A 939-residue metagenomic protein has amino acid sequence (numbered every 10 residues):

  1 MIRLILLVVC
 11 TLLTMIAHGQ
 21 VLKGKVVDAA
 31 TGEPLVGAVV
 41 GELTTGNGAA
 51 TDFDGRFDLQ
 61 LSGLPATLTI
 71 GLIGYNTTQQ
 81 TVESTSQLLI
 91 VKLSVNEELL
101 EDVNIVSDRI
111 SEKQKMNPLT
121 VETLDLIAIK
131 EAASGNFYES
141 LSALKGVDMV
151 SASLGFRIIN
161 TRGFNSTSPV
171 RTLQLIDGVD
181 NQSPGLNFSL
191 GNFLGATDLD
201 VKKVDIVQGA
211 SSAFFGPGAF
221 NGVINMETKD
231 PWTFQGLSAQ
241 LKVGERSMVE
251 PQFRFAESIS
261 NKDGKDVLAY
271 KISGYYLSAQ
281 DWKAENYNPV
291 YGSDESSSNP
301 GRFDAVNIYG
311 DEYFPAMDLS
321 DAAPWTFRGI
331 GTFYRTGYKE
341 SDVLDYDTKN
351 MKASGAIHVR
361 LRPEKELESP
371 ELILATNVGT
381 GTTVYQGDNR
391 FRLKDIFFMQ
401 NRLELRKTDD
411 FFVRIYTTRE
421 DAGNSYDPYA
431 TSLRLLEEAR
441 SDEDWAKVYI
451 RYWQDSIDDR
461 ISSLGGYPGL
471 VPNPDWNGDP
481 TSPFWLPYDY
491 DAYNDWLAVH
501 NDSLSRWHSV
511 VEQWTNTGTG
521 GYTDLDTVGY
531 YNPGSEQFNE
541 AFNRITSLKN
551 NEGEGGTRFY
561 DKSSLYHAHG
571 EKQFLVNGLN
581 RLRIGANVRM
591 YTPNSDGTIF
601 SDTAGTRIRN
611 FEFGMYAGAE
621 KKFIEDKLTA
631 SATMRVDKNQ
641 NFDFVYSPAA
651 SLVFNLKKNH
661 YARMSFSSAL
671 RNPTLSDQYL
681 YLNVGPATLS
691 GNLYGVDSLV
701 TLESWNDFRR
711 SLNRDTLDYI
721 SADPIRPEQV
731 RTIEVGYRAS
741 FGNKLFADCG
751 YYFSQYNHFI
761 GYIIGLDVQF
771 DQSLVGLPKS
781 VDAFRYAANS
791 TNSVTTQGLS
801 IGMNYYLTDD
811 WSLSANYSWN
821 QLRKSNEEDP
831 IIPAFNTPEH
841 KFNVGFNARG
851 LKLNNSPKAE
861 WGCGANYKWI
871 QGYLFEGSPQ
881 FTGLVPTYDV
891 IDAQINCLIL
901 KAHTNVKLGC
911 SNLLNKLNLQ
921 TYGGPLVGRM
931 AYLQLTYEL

Functional and structural regions predicted by a protein language model:
V27-T31, V39-L43, T67-Y75, T85-K130: Short, acidic, small-residue-rich periplasmic hinge/interaction motif at the N-terminus of Gram-negative outer-membrane
T45-R56: Short, acidic Ser/Thr/Gly-rich low-complexity loop/linker segments typical of extracellular and cell-surface proteins
D58-Q60, D180-Q208: Short acidic/polar hinge/loop motifs at secondary-structure boundaries that mediate gating or recognition
K113, V121, Y138-S183, K203: Extracytoplasmic beta-strand/coil segments of soluble accessory domains associated with Gram-negative outer-membrane
S211-A213, V223, T228-S260, G274-Y276 (+1 more regions): Short strand-turn segments of transmembrane beta-barrel domains in outer membranes, especially the first one or two
A256, K262, D266-L268, Y275-L277 (+6 more regions): Conserved C-terminal beta-signal and adjacent last beta-strands/turns of outer-membrane beta-barrel proteins
F623-I624, Y751-Y756, I760, G765-L874 (+1 more regions): Gram-negative outer-membrane beta-barrel transporters
R663, Y694-A783: Membrane-embedded beta-barrel scaffold of Gram-negative outer-membrane proteins
